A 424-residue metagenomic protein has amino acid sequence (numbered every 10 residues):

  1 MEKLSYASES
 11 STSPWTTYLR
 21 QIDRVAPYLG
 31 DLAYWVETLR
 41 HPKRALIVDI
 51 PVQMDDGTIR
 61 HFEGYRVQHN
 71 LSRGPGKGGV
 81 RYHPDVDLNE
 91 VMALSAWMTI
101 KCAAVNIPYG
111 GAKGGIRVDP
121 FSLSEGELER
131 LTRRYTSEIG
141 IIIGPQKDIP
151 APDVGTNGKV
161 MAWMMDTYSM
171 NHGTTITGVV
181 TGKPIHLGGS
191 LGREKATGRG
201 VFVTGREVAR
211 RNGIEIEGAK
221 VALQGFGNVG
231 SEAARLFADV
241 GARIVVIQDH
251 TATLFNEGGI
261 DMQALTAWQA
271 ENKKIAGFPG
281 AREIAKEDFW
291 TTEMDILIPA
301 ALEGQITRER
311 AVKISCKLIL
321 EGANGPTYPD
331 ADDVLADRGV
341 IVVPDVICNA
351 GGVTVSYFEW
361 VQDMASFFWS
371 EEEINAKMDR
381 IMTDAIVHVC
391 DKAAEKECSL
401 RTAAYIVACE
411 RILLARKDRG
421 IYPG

Functional and structural regions predicted by a protein language model:
S5-S13, V208-A209, V312-G424: Adenosine-phosphate binding glycine-rich loop
Y6-D49: Short, Gly/Pro- and small/polar-rich lid/capping loops
L32-T38, N106, I143-P152, T174-G178 (+3 more regions): Flexible, glycine/charged-enriched surface loops at secondary-structure junctions
V48-P120: Glycine-rich, N-terminal phosphate-binding loop and its surrounding beta-alpha-beta segment
H83, A103-E217: Glycine/serine-rich phosphate-binding loop and adjoining beta1-alpha1 elements at the start of nucleotide-handling
G189-M294: Glycine-rich phosphate/diphosphate-binding loop of Rossmann-like nucleotide-binding domains
A252-V342: Rossmann-like adenosine-cofactor binding region
